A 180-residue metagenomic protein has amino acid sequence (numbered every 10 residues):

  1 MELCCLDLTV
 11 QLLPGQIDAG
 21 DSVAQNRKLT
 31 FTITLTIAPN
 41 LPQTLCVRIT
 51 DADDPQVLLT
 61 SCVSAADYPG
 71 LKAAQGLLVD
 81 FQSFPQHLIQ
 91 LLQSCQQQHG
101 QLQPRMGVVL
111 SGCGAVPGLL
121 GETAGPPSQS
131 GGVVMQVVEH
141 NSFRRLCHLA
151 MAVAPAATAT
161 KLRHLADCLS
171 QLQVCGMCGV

Functional and structural regions predicted by a protein language model:
M1-A166: N-terminal, leucine/charged-rich tether regions that mediate assembly and partner docking in large macromolecular
K161-V180: Charged heptad-repeat coiled-coil "rod" segments that mediate homo-/hetero-oligomerization in large eukaryotic
